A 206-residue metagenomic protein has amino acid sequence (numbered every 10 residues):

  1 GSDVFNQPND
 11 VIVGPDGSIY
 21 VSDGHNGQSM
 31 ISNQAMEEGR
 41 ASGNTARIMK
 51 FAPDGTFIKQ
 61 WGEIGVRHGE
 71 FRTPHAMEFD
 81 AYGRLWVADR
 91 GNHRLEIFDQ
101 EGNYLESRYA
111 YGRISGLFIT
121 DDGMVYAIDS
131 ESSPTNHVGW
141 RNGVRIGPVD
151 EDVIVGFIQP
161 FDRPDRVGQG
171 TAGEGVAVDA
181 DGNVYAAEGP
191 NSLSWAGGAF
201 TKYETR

Functional and structural regions predicted by a protein language model:
G1-R206: Eukaryotic scaffold repeat domains enriched in small/polar residues
